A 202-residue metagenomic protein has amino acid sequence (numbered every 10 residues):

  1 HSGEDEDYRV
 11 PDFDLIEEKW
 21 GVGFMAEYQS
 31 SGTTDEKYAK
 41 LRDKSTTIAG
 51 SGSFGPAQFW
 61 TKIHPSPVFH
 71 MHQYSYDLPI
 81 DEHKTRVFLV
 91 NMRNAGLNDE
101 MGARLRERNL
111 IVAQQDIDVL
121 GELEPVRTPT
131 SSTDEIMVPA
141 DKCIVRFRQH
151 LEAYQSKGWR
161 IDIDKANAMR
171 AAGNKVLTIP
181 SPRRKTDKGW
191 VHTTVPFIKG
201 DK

Functional and structural regions predicted by a protein language model:
H1-K202: C-terminal catalytic domain of Rieske-type non-heme iron oxygenases
